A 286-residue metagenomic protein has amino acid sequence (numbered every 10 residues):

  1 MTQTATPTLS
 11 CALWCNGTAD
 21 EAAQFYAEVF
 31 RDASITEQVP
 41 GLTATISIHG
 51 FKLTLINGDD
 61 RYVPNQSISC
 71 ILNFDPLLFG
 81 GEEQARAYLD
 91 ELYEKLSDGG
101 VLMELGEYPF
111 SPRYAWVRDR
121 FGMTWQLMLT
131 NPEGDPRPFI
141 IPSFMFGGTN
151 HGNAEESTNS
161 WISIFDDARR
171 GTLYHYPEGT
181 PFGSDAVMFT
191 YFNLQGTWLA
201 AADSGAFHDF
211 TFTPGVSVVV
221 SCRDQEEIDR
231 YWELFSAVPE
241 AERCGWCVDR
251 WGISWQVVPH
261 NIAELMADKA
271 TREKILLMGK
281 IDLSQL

Functional and structural regions predicted by a protein language model:
M1-Q24, V29-E37, E104, Q126-F182 (+2 more regions): N-terminal beta-strand motif that seeds the catalytic metal site of vicinal oxygen chelate
A5, L9, S111, A186-M188 (+2 more regions): Exposed loop/turn and edge beta-strand positions of beta-sandwich/beta-sheet ligand-binding modules
S10, T43, R113-Y114, I141 (+1 more regions): Conserved beta-strand and immediately adjacent loop positions that scaffold enzyme active sites
C15, A19-D20, E28-V29, C70-W116 (+7 more regions): Vicinal oxygen chelate
A33-S67, W125-L127, H175-F210, W255-H260: Conserved short beta-strand elements that form part of the metal-binding/catalytic scaffold of enzyme active sites
Q66-I71, I141-F144: Conserved acetyl-CoA binding element of GNAT-fold acetyltransferases
D119: N-terminal basic, Ser/Thr-rich segments that initiate or prime the first beta/alpha elements at protein or domain
